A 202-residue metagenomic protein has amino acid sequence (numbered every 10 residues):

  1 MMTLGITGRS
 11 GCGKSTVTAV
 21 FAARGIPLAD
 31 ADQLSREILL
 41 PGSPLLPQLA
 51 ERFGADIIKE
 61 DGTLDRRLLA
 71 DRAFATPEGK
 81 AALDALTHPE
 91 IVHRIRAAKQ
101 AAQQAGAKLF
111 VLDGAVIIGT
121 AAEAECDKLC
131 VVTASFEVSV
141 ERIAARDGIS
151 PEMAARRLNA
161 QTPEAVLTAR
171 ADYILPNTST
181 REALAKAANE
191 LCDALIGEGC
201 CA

Functional and structural regions predicted by a protein language model:
I6: Hydrophobic anchor at the beta1->P-loop junction of P-loop NTPases
R9, F21: P-loop (Walker A) phosphate-binding loop of NTP-binding proteins
C12: ATP-binding Walker
S15: Walker A/P-loop
Q33-K108: ATP-dependent small-molecule kinase phosphotransfer cores that center on conserved nucleotide phosphate-binding segments
R94-I95, A102, A124-E125, A145 (+2 more regions): Small-molecule kinase domains that catalyze NTP-dependent phosphoryl transfer to phosphate-bearing small molecules
R96-A105, L109-R146: ATP-dependent NMP and nucleoside kinases share a basic, alpha-helical "lid"
